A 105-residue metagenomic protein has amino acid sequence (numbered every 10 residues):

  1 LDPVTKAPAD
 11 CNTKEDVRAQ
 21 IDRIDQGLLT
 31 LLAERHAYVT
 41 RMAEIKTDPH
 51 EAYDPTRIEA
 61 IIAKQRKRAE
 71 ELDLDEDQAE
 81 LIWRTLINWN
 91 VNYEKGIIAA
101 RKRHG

Functional and structural regions predicted by a protein language model:
L1-G105: Domain-level signature for soluble enzymes in the chorismate/prephenate branch of the shikimate pathway
